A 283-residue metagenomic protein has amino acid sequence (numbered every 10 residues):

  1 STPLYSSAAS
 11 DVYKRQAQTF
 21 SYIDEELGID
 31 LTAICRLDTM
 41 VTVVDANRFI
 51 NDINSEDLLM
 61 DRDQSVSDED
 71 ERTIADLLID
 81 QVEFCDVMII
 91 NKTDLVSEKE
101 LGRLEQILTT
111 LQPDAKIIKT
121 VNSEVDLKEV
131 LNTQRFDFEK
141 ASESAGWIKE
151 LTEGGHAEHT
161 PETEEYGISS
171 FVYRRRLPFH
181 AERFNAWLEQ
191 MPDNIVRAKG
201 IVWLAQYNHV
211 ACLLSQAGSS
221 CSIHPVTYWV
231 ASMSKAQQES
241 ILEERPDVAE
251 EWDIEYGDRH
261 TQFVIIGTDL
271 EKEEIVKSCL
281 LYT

Functional and structural regions predicted by a protein language model:
S1-A9, Y13, Y282: Single conserved hydrophobic/aromatic residue that forms the stacking wall/gate of nucleotide- or nucleobase-binding
D11-K14, I34, D38-D57, S65-D68 (+1 more regions): Conserved Switch II/interswitch segment of TRAFAC-class P-loop GTPases
D11-L27, E69-D76: Switch II of P-loop NTPase G domains
F20-C35, D57-D63, I107-Q112: A short alpha->loop->secondary-structure connector
L58-E255, T261: C-terminal accessory "lid"/substrate-recognition subdomains
T268-E271: Helix N-cap motif at beta-to-alpha junctions
I275-K277: Well-ordered alpha/beta subsegment
